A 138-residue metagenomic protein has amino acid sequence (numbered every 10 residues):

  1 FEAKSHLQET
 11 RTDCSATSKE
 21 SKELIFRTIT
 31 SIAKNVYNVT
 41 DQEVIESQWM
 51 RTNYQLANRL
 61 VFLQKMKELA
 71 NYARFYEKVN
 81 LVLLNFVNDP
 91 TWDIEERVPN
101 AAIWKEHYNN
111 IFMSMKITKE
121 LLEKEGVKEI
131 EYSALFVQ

Functional and structural regions predicted by a protein language model:
F1-S5, R59: Conserved catalytic cores of phosphodiester-cleaving nucleases, focusing on short active-site segments
L7-E9, P90: Feature marks short, surface-exposed loop/turn motifs that line or immediately flank catalytic pockets and channel
R11-S15, D93-E96: Short aromatic-enriched loop/helix-cap "lid" or pocket-rim segments at secondary-structure transitions that line
C14-L81: Acidic, metal/cofactor-coordinating or nucleic-acid-engaging core segments within structured domains
A57-Q138: Non-catalytic C-terminal interaction segments of nucleic acid-processing enzymes
